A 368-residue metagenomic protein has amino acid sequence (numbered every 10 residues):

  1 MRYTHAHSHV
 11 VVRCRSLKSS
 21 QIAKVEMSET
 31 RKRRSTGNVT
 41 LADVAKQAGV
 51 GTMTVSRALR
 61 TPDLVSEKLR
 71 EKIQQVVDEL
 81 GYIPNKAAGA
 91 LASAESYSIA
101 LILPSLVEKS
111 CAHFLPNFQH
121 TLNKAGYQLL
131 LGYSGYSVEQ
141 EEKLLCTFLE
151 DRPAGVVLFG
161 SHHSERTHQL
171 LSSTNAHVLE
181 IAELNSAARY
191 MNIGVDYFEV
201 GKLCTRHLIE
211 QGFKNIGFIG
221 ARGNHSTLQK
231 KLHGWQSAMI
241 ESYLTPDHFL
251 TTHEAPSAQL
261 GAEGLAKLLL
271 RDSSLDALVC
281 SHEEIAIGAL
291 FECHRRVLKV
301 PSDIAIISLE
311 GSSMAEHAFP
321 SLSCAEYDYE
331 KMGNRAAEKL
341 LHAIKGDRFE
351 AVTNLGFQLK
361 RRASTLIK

Functional and structural regions predicted by a protein language model:
R2-Y97: N-terminal helix-turn-helix DNA-binding module of bacterial transcription factors
Q47, T52-R57, L91-V107, H207 (+1 more regions): Short beta-strand segments enriched in small/hydrophobic residues
L64-E67, E71, L80-T147, D151-G155 (+2 more regions): Amphipathic helical "hinge" segments at domain boundaries
K86, P104-H113, L131-Q140, I193-L203 (+5 more regions): Hinge/beta->alpha junction and helix N-cap segments in small-molecule ligand-binding domains
Y136, A154, L158-L203, E284 (+1 more regions): Flexible loop/hinge segments that line or gate small-molecule binding clefts
E139-R152, L260-S274: Short, well-structured alpha-helical segments in soluble
R152-G160, G217-I219, T251, D272-H282 (+1 more regions): Periplasmic-binding protein-like
A266-K368: Flexible loop/turn connectors
